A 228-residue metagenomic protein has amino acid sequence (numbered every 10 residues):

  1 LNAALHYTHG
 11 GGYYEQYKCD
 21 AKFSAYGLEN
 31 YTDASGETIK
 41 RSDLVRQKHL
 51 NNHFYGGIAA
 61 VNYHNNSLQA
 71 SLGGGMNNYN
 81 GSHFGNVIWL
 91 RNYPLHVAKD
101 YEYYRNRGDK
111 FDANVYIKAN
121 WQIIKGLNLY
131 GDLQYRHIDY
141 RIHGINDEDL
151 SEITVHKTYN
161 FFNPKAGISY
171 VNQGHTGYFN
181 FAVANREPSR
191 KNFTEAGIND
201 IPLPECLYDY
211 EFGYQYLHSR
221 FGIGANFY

Functional and structural regions predicted by a protein language model:
L1-I145, S169-V171, G177, G224: Face-selective signature of the C-terminal outer-membrane beta-barrel domain
N2-H6, Q16, S169-A184, I201-Y228: Membrane-embedded beta-barrel scaffold of Gram-negative outer-membrane proteins
Q47-H53, H64, R105-F111, L150-N160 (+1 more regions): Replace "Gram-negative outer membrane beta-barrel proteins" with "bacterial and organellar outer membrane beta-barrel
G57-A59, V115-I117, P164-A166, D200 (+1 more regions): Membrane-embedded beta-strands of outer-membrane beta-barrel proteins, especially the hydrophobic/small aromatic
I142, R190-N192: Short acidic, glycine/serine/threonine-rich loops at helix termini
